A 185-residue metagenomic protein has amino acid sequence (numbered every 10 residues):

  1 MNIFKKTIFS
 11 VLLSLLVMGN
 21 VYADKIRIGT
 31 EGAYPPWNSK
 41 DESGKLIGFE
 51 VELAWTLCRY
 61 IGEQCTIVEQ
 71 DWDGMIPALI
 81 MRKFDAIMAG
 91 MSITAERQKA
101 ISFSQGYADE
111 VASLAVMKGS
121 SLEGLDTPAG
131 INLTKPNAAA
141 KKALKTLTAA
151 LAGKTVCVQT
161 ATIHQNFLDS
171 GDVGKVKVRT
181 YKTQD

Functional and structural regions predicted by a protein language model:
M1-V11: Bacterial N-terminal signal peptides that target proteins for export
M18-A23: Sec/Tat signal peptide C-region and signal peptidase I cleavage site
D24-M91, K99, Y181: Extracytoplasmic small-molecule ligand-binding "clamshell" domains of the periplasmic binding protein/Venus flytrap
E31-A33, Q70-D73, R82, M91-T94 (+5 more regions): Solvent-exposed coil/turn segments that connect beta secondary-structure elements in extracytoplasmic/periplasmic
K45-F49, I67-D71, G106, A139 (+3 more regions): Extracytoplasmic/periplasmic, Sec-exported soluble proteins
V51, W55-R59, D73, P77 (+6 more regions): Solvent-exposed, polar/charged alpha-helical surfaces in well-ordered, non-transmembrane soluble domains, broadly
E63, S92, K99, F103-V156 (+1 more regions): A conserved helix-loop-strand patch within extracytoplasmic ligand-binding domains of the periplasmic binding
E63-Q64, K83-F84, G153-K154, G174-V176: Loop/turn elements at helix/coil->beta-strand transitions in domains of secreted/extracellular proteins
